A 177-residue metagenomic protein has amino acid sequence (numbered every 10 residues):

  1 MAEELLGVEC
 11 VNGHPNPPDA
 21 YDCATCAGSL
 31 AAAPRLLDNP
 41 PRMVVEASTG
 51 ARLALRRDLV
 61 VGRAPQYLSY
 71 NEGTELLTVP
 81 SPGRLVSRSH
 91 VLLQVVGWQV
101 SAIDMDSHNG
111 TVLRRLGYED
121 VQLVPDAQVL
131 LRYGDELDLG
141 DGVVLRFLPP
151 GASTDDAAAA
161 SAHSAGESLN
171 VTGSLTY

Functional and structural regions predicted by a protein language model:
M1-S81, L130-Y133, D141-Y177: Intrinsically disordered, low-complexity acidic Ser/Thr-rich regulatory segments
G50, V96-W98, S107-H108, G142: A generic structural motif
Y70, L77-T78, H90-V91, W98-D135: Forkhead-associated
